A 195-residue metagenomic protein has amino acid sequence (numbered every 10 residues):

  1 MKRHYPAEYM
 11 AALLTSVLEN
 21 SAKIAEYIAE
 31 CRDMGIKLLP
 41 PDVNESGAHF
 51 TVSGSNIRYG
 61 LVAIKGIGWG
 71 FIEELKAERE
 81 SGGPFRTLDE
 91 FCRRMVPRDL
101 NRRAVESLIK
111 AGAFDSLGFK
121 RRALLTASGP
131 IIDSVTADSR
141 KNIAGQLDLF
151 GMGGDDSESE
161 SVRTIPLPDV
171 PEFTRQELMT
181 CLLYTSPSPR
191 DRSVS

Functional and structural regions predicted by a protein language model:
M1-S186, R190-S195: Noncatalytic, beta-rich nucleic-acid-contacting surfaces in large DNA/RNA-processing enzymes
